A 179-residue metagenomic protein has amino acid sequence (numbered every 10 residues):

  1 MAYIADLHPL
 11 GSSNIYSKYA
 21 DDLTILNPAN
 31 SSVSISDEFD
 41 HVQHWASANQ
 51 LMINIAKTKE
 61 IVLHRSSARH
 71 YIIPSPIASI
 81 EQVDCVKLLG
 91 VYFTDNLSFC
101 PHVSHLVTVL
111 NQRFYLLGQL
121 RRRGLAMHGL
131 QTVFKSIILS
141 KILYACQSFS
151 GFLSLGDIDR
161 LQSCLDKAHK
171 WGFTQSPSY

Functional and structural regions predicted by a protein language model:
M1-N27, K141: Active-site palm subdomain of RNA-directed nucleic acid polymerases
I4-L7, D21-L23, V42, A46 (+7 more regions): Mobile genetic element proteins and their domesticated derivatives, centered on retroelements and DNA transposons
Y16, I35, F39, I53 (+3 more regions): Hydrophobic packing residues in well-ordered alpha-helices of helical domains and bundles
D22-N30, L51-M52, S67-A68, Q112 (+1 more regions): A shared catalytic/ligand-binding motif for oxyanion handling
L23-S47: Catalytic palm subdomain of template-directed nucleic-acid polymerases, centered on the conserved carboxylate motif
D37, M52-V86: Short, conserved micro-motifs composed of acidic
W45-V62, K87, D157-Y179: Short, charged alpha-helical motifs in flexible N/C-terminal segments and linkers
I80-Q147: Basic, alpha-helical interaction scaffolds
